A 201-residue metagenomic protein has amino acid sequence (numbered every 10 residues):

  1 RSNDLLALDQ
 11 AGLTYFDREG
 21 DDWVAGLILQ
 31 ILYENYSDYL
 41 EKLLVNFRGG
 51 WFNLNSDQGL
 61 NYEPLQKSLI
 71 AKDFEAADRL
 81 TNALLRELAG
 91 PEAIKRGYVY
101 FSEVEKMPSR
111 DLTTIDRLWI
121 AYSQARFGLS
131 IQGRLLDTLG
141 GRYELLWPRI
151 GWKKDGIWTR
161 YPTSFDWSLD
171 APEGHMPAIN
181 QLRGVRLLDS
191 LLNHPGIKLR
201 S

Functional and structural regions predicted by a protein language model:
R1-S201: Surface-exposed peri-terminal alpha-helical interaction modules
